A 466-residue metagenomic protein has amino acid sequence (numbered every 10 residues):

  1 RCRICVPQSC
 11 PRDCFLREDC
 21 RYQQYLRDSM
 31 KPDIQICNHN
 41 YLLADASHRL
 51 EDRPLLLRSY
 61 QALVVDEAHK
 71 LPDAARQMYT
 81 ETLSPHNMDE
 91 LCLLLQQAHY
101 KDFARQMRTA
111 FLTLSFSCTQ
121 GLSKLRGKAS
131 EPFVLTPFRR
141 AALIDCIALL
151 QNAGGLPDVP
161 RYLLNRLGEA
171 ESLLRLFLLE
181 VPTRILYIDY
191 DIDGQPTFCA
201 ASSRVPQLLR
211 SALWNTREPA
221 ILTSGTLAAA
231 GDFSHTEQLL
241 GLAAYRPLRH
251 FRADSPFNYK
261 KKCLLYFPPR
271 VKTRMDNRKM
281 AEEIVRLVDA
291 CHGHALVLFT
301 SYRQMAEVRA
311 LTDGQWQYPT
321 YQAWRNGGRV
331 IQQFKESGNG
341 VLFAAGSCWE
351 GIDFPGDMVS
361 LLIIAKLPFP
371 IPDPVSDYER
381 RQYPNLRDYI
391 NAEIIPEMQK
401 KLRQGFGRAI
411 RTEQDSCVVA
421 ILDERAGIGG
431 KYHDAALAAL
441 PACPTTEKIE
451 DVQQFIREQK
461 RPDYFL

Functional and structural regions predicted by a protein language model:
R1-L466: ASCE RecA-like P-loop NTPase motor cores that couple ATP hydrolysis to mechanical translocation on nucleic acids
